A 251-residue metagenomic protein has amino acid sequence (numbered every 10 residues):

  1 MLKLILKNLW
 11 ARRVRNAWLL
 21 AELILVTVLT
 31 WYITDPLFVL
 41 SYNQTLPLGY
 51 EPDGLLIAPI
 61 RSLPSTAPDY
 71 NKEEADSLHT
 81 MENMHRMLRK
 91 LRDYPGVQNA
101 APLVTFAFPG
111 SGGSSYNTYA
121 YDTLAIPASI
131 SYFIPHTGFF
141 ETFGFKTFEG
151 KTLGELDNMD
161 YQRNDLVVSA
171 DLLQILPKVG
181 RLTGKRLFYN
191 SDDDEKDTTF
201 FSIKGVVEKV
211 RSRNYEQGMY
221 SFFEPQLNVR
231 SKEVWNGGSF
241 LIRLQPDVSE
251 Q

Functional and structural regions predicted by a protein language model:
M1-W10, M87: A short amphipathic helical element positioned immediately N-terminal to and/or at the very start of a transmembrane
R12-S41, Y50: Short, strongly hydrophobic transmembrane alpha-helices
T34-I126: Membrane-proximal extracellular/periplasmic loop immediately following the first transmembrane helix
A67-N83, I126-I130, D160-N164, P177 (+2 more regions): Solvent-exposed, non-transmembrane alpha-helical starts
M87, D93, A170-D171, E195-Q251: "Rare, low-scoring activations can occur in soluble or secreted enzymes where short amphipathic helices or signal
G96, I126-S131, E141, K151-V167 (+2 more regions): Beta-strand-rich non-transmembrane domains
Y116-E149: The feature marks short, hydrophobic/small-residue-biased sequence motifs that occur predominantly
